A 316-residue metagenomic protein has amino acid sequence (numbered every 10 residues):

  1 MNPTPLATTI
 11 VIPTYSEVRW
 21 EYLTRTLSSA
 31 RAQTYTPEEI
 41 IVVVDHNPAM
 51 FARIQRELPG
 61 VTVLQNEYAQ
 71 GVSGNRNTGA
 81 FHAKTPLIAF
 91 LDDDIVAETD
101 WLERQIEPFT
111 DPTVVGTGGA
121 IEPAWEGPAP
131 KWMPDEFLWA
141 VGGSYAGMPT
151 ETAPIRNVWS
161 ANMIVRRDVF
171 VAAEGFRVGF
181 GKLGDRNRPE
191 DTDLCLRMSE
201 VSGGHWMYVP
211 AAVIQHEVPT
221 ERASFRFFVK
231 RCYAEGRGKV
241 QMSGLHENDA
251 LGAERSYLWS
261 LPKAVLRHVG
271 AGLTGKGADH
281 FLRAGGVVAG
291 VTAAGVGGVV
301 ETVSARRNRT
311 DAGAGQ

Functional and structural regions predicted by a protein language model:
M1-S29: N-proximal low-complexity "stem/linker" segments adjacent to membrane-targeting elements
L27-P37: Short, acidic, metal-binding catalytic loop of nucleotide-sugar glycosyltransferases
N66-A83: Glycine-rich, basic loop-to-helix element that forms the pyrophosphate-binding segment of sugar-nucleotide handling
I88: Short aromatic/hydrophobic "clamp" motif used to bind/position activated sugar donors
D100-M133: Conserved donor NDP-sugar-binding/catalytic core segment of glycosyltransferases
G119, D135-I155: Short, flexible, basic/aromatic active-site loop/helix in glycosyltransferases
V158, K182-L194: Acidic donor-binding loop at a coil-to-helix junction in glycosyltransferase catalytic cores that engages
K230-A234, E247-Q316: Non-catalytic, C-terminal membrane-associated alpha-helical segments of glycosyltransferases
